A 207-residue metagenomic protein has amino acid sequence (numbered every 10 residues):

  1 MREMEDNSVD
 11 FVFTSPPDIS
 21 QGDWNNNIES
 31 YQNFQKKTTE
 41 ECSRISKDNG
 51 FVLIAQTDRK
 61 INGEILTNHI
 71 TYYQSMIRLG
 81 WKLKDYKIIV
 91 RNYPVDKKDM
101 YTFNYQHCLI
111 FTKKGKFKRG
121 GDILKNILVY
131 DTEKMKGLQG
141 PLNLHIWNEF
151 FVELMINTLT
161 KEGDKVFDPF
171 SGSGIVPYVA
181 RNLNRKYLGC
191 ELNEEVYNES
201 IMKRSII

Functional and structural regions predicted by a protein language model:
M1-Y197: Core catalytic lobe of class I
S200-I201: Conserved SAM-binding loop
S205-I206: Conserved phosphoryl-transfer catalytic core
